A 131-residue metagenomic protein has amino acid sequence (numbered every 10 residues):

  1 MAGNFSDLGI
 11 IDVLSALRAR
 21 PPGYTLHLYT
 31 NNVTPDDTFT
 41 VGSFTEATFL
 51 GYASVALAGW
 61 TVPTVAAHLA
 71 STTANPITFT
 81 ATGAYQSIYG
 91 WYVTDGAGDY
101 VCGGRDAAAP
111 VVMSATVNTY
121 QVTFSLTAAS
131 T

Functional and structural regions predicted by a protein language model:
M1-Y89, D95-T131: Small cysteine-rich, disulfide-bonded extracellular modules of the LU/uPAR three-finger superfamily and closely related
